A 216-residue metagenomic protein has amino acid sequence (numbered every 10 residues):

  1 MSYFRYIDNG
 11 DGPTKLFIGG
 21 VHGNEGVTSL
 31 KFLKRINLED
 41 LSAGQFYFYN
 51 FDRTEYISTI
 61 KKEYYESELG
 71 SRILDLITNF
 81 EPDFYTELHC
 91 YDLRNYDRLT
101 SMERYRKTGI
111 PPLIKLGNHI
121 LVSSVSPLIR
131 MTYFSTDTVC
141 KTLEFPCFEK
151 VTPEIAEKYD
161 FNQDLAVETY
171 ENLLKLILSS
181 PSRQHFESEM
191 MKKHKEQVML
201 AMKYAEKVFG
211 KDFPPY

Functional and structural regions predicted by a protein language model:
M1-Y216: Structured catalytic-domain cores with a bias toward divalent-metal coordination
